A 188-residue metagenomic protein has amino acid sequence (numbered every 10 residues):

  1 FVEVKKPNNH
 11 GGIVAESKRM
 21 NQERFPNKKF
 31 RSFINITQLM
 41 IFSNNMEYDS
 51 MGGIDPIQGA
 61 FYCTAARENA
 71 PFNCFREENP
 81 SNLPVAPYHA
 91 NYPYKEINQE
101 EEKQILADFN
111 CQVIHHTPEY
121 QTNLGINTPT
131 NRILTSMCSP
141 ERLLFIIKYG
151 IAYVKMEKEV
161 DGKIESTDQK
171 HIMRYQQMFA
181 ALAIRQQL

Functional and structural regions predicted by a protein language model:
F1-L188: ATP-dependent helicase/translocase motor core
